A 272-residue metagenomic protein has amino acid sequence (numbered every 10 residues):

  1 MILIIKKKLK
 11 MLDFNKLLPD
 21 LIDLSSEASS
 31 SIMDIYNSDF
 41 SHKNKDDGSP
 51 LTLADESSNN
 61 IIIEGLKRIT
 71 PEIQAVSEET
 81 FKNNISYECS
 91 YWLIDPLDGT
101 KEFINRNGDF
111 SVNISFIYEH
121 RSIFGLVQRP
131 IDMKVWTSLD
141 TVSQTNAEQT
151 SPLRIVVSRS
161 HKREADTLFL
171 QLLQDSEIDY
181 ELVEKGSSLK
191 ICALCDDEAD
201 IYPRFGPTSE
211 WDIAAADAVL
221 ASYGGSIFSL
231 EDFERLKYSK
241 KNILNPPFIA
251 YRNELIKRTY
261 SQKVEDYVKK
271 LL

Functional and structural regions predicted by a protein language model:
I2-L97, L168-Q171, K185, Y267-L272: N-terminal subdomain of lithium-sensitive/metallo-dependent phosphomonoesterases centered on the IMPase/IPPase/PAP
I32, D55, L66, T100 (+5 more regions): Residue-level signal for inorganic ion chemistry
F40-H42, L51, A75, S122 (+3 more regions): Short clusters of hydrophobic/aromatic residues that line enzyme substrate/ligand-binding pockets
H42, K67, K82-I85, V127-Q128 (+3 more regions): Short secondary-structure boundary/capping segments
E56, E79, P96-G99, P130 (+2 more regions): Generic detector of well-ordered alpha-helical packing
T80-S86, E102, I191-A193, E231: Conserved PLP phosphate-binding loop immediately N-terminal to the Schiff-base lysine helix in PLP-dependent enzymes
S86-D140: DPxDG-like acidic metal-binding loop motif
Q149-L272: An extended, acidic
